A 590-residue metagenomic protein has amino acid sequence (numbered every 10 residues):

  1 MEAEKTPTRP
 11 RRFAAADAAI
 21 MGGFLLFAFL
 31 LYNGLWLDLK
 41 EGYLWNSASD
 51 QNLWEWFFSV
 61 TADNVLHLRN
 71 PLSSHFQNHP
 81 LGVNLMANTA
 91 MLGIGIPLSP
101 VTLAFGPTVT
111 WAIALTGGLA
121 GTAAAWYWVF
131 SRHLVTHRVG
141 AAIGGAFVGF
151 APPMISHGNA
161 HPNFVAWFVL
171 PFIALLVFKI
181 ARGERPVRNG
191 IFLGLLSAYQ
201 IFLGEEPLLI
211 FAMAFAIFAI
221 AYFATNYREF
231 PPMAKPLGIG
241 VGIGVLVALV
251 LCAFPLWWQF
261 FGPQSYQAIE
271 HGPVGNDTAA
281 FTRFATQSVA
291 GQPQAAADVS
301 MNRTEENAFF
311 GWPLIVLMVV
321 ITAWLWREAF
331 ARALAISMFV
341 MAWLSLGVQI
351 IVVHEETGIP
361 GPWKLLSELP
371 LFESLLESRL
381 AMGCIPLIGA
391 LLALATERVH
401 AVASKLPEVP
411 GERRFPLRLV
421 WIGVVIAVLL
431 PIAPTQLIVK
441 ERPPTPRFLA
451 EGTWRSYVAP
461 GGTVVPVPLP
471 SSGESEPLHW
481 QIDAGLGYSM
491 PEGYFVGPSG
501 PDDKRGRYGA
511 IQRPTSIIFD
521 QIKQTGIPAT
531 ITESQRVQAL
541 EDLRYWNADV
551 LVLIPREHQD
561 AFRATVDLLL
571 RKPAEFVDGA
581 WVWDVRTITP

Functional and structural regions predicted by a protein language model:
M1-L35, I239-V245, A323, A329-S337: Start-transfer (signal-anchor) and selected internal transmembrane alpha helices of multi-pass inner/ER membrane
R11-R12, Y227-I239, M318-P360, K405-P416: Membrane-interface helix-loop-helix junctions at transmembrane boundaries of multi-pass membrane enzymes, predominantly
F24-F27, L115-H133, R138-T225, G240-L256 (+2 more regions): Membrane-embedded helix bundles of polyisoprenyl
F27-T122, A151-W167, T278-A295, V352-K364: Membrane-interface coil-to-helix junctions
L44, H157-F164, D298-N302, E306 (+4 more regions): Membrane-helix boundary/interfacial segments in multi-pass membrane proteins
A48-N64, L237-G240, G244-T322, P370-A381: Periplasmic/ER-lumenal interhelical loops and adjacent helix-loop junctions in multi-pass membrane proteins
G242-L249, A390-A433: Signature aromatic-anchored transmembrane alpha helix within multi-pass, membrane-resident enzymes that catalyze glycan
D277, I426-P590: Extracytoplasmic
